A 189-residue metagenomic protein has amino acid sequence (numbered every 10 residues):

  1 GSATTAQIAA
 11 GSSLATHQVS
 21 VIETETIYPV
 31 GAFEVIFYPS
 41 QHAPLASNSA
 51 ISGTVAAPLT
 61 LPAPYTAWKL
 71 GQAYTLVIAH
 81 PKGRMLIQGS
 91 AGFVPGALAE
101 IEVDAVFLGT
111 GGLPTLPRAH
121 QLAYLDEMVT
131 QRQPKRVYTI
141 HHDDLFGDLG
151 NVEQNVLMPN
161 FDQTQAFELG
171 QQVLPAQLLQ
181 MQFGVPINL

Functional and structural regions predicted by a protein language model:
G1-A3, L86-A91, V106-G111, P117 (+2 more regions): Active-site neighborhood of phospho(di)ester-bond hydrolases with catalytic His/Asp-centered motifs
G1-V21, I101-F107: Active-site metal-binding motif and surrounding structural segment of the metallo-beta-lactamase
T5-Q7, Y28, H42-A43, A91-V94 (+2 more regions): Solvent-exposed loop/turn segments at secondary-structure junctions within structured extracellular/periplasmic domains
H17-I27, A99-E100, D126-L189: Binuclear metal-ion centers of metallo-dependent hydrolases, dominated by the metallo-beta-lactamase
H17-Q18, M85-L86, G112-Y124: Active-site glycine- and acidic-residue-rich loops that bind and position anionic ligands or nucleotide-like cofactors
I22-E100, P186-L189: Core dinuclear metal-dependent hydrolase active-site scaffold
W68-L70, L116-Y124, M158-D162: Soluble or luminal CAZymes and related metallo-dependent hydrolases
A91-G96, Q121-M128: Alpha-helical scaffolding within the catalytic cores of extracellular/periplasmic polymer-degrading hydrolases
